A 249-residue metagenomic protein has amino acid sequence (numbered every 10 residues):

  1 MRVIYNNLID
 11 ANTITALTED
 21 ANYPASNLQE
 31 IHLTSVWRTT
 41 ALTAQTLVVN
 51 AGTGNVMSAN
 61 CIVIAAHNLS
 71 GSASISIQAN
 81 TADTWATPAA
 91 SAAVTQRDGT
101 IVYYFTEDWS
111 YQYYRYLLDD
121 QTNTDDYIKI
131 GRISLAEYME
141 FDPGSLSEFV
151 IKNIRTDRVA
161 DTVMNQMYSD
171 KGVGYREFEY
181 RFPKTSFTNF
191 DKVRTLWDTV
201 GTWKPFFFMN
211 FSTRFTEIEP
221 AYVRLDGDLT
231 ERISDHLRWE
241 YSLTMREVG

Functional and structural regions predicted by a protein language model:
M1-T46, N50-M57, C61-S74, P88 (+1 more regions): Extracellular/virion structural assembly segments
S76-Q78: Beta-strand signatures of extracellular beta-sandwich domains
T81-D83, T122: Solvent-exposed strand-loop boundary residues in beta-sheet-rich modules
